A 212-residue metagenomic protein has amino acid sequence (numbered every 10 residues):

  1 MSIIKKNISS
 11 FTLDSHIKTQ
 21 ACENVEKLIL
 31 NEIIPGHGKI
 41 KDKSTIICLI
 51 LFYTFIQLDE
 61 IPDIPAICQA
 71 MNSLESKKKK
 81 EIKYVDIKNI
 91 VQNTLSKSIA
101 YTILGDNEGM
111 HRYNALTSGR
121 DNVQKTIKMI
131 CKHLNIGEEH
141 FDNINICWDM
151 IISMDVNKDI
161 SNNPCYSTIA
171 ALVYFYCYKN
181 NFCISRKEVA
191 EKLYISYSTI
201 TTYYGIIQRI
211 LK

Functional and structural regions predicted by a protein language model:
M1-C48, F52-Y166, Y174-N180, R186-K212: A cyclin-like helical interaction fold
